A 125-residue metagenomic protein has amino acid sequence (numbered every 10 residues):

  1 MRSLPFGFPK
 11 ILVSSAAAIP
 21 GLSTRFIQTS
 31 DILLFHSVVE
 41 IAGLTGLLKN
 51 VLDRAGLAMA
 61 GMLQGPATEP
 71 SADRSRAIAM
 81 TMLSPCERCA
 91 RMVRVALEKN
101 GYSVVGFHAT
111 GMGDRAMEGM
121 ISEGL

Functional and structural regions predicted by a protein language model:
R2-I27, L33-I41, S103-A109: Short, acidic/small-residue loops that bind anionic groups at enzyme active sites
R2-S3, G21-I27, T45-L48, C89-R94 (+1 more regions): Short acidic, glycine/serine/threonine-rich loops at helix termini
S3-F6, R25-Q28, T68-S75, A96 (+1 more regions): Solvent-exposed alpha-helices and their adjacent loops that cap or buttress functional pockets in soluble metabolic
G7-F8, S30-L33, L52-G56, L97-N100 (+1 more regions): Short, low-complexity, polar/charged sequence segments that are solvent-exposed and flexible
G21-P85: Cap/lid and interdomain-hinge subdomains that line or gate substrate/regulatory clefts in soluble alpha/beta enzymes
S75-G111, R115, G119-E123: Glycine-rich phosphate/diphosphate-binding loop of Rossmann-like nucleotide-binding domains
